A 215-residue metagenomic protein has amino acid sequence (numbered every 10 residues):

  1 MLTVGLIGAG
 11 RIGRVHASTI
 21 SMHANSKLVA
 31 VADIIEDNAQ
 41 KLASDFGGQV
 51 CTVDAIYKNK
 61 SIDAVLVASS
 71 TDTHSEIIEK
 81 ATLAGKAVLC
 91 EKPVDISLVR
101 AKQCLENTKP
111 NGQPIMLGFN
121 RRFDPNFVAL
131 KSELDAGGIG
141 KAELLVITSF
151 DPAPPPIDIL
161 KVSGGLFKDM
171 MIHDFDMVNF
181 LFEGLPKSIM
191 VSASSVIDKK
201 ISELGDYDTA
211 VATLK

Functional and structural regions predicted by a protein language model:
M1-F46: N-terminal Rossmann-like dinucleotide-binding module
I12, G118-R122, L134-P156, M170-D174 (+1 more regions): NAD(P)-dependent dehydrogenases' Rossmann-like dinucleotide-binding region
A30, A64, L144: Short, Asp-centered acidic motifs that coordinate Mg2+ and/or phosphate in catalytic or ligand-binding sites
Q49-K60: Short acidic low-complexity segments
D63-A64, S70-T71, S75-F119: Beta-strand-loop-alpha-helix segment that lines the small-molecule cofactor/substrate pocket of alpha/beta enzymes
A68-S69, S149: Glycine-rich, N-terminal phosphate-binding loop of Rossmann-like dinucleotide-binding domains
E106-P114, V128-A142: Basic phosphate/pyrophosphate-binding loop/patch that engages nucleotide-derived ligands
P155-K215: Rossmann-like dinucleotide-binding domain that binds NAD(P)(H)
